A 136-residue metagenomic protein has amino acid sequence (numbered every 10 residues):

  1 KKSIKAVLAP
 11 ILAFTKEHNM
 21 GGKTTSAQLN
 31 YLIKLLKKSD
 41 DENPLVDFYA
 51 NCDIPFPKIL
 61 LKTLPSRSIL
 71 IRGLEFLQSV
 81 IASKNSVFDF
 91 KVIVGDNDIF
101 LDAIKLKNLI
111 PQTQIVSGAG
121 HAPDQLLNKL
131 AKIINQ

Functional and structural regions predicted by a protein language model:
K2-L35, R72: Flexible "cap/lid" loop of the alpha/beta hydrolase fold
A6, K91-I93, Q114: A structural signal for isolated positions on well-ordered beta-strands in alpha/beta enzyme cores
K38-Q78: Conserved alpha/beta-hydrolase catalytic His-Asp/Glu region
T63-G73, N85-V87, A119-G120, Q125-L126: Conserved Class I S-adenosyl-L-methionine
Q78-N85, I99: The feature captures the conserved acid-bearing segment of alpha/beta-hydrolase catalytic domains
S86, K91-V94, D98: Short beta-strand/loop motif that positions the catalytic acidic residue of the alpha/beta-hydrolase fold
F100, I115-I133: Catalytic histidine-centered segment of alpha/beta-hydrolase-like enzymes
A103-Q112: Active-site-adjacent alpha-helix of alpha/beta-hydrolase-fold enzymes
